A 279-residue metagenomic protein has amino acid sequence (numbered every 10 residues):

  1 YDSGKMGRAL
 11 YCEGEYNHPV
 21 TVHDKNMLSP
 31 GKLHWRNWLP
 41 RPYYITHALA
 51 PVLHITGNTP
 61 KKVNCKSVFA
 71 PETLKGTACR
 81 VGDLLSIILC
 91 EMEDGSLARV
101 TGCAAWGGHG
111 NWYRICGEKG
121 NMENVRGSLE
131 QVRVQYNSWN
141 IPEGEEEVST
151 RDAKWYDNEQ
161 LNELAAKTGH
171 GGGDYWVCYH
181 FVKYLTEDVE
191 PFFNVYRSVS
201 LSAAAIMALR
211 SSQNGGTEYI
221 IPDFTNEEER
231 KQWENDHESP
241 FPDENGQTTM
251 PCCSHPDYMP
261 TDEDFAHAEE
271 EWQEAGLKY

Functional and structural regions predicted by a protein language model:
Y1-R80: Predominantly a Rossmann-like dinucleotide-binding segment in NAD(P)-dependent oxidoreductases
G14-V20, S67-E72, D94-S96, A104-W106 (+2 more regions): Glycine-rich beta-alpha junction loops
P42-I45, F192-V199: Conserved loop-to-helix N-cap of the C-terminal "lid" that shapes the substrate pocket in Rossmann-like
T46, V100-G110: Glycine-rich phosphate/pyrophosphate-binding beta-alpha loops
A48-L49, C178, A205: A general structural signal for well-ordered alpha-helical segments in protein cores
H54, K62, E72, C79 (+5 more regions): C-terminal glycine/acidic-rich active-site capping loop/insertion
A204-N214: Short arginine-rich
